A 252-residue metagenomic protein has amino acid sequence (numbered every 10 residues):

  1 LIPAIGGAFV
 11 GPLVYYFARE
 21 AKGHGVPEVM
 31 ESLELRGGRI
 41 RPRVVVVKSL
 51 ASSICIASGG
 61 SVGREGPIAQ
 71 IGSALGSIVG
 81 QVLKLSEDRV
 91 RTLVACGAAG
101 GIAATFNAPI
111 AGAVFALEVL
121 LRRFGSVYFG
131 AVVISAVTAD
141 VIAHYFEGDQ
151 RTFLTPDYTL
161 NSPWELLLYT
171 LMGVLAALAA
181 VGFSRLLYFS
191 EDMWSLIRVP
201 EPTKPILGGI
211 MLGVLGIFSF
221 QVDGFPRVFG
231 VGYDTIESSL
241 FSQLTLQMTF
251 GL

Functional and structural regions predicted by a protein language model:
L1-L252: Alpha-helical transmembrane segments and immediately membrane-proximal extracytoplasmic
